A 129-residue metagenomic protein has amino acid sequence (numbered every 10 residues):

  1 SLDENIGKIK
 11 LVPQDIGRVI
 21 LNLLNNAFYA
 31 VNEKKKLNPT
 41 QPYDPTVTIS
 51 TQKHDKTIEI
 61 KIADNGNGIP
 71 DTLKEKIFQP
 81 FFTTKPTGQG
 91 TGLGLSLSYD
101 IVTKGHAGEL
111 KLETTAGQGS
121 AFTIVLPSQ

Functional and structural regions predicted by a protein language model:
S1-K8: Conserved catalytic submotifs in the C-terminal HATPase_c
Q14, L21-Y29, P80: Conserved polar catalytic motif of the HATPase_c/GHKL fold
F28-D55: ATP-lid-like helix-loop hinge signature
D64: Acidic ATP/Mg2+-coordinating residue in the GHKL
I69-F81: Short conserved segment of the HATPase_c
G94-Y99: Short alpha-helical Gxxx[C/S/T] motif in the catalytic ATP-binding
V102-T103: Detector for a conserved hydrophobic position within an alpha-helical segment of the HATPase_c
H106-E113: Glycine-rich ATP-binding loops of the HATPase_c
